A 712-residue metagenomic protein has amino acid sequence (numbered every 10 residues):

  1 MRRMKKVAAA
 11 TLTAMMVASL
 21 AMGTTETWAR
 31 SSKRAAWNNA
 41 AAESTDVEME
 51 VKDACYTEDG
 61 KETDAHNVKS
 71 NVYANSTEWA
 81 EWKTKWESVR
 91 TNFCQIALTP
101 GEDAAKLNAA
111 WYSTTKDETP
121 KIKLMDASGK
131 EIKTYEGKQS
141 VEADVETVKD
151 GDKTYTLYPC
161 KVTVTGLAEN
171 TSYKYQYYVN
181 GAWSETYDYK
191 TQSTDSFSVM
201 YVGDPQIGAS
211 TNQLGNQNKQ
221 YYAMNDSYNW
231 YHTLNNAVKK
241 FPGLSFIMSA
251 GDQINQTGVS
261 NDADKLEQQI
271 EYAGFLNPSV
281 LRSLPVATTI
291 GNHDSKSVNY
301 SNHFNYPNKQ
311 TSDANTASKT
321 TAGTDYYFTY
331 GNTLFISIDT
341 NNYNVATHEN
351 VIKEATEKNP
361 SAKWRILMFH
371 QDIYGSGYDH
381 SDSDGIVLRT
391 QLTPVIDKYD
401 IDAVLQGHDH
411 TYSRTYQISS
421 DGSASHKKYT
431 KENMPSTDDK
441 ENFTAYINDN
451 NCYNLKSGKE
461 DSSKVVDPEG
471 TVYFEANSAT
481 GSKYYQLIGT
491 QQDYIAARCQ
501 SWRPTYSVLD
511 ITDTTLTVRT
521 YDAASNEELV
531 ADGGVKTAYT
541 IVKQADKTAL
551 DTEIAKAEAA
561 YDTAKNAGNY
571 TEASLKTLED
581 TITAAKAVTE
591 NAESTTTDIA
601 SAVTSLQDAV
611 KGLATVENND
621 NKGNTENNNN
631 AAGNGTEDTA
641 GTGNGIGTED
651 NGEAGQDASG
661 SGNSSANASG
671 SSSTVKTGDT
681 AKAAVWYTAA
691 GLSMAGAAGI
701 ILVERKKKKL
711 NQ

Functional and structural regions predicted by a protein language model:
R3-E26, V685-R705: Sec-dependent N-terminal signal peptides of Gram-positive bacterial secreted proteins and lipoproteins
L20-W37, S671-A684, L702-K708: Sec-dependent signal peptide cleavage junction
R34-T289, S295-K319, V351-E354, G385-K398: Divalent metal-dependent phosphoesterase catalytic cores across multiple superfamilies
M49, A54, N454-K456, K464-A545: A short C-terminal boundary segment appended to hydrolase-like catalytic domains
K161-T163, S172-T191, L214, K219-Q220 (+5 more regions): Extended active-site neighborhood of metal-dependent phosphoesterases/phosphodiesterases
Y201-G203, F246-D252, V286-N292, D339 (+3 more regions): Active-site neighborhood of phospho(di)ester-bond hydrolases with catalytic His/Asp-centered motifs
I207-T211, I254-G258, I290-V298, N344-A346 (+3 more regions): Active-site environment of divalent metal-dependent phosphoester hydrolases
A545-D638, G645-A658, N667-K676, A690 (+1 more regions): Beta-rich interaction/scaffold domains
